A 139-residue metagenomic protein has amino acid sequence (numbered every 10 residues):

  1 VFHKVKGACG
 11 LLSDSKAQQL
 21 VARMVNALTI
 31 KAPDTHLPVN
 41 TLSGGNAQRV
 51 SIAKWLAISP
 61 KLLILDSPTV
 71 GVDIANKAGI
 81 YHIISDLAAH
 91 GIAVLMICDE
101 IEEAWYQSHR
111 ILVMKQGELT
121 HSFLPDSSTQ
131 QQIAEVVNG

Functional and structural regions predicted by a protein language model:
V1-G139: Glycine-rich phosphate-binding loops of nucleotide-dependent enzymes
